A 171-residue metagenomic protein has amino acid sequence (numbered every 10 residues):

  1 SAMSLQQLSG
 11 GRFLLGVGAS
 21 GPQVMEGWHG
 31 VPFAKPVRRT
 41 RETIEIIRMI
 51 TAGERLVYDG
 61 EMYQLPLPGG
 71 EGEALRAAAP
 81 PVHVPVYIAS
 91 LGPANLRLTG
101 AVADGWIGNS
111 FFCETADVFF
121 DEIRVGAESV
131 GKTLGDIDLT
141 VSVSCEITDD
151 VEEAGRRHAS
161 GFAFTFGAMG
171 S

Functional and structural regions predicted by a protein language model:
S1-S171: Active-site-adjacent structural elements that line small-molecule/cofactor binding pockets in enzymes
